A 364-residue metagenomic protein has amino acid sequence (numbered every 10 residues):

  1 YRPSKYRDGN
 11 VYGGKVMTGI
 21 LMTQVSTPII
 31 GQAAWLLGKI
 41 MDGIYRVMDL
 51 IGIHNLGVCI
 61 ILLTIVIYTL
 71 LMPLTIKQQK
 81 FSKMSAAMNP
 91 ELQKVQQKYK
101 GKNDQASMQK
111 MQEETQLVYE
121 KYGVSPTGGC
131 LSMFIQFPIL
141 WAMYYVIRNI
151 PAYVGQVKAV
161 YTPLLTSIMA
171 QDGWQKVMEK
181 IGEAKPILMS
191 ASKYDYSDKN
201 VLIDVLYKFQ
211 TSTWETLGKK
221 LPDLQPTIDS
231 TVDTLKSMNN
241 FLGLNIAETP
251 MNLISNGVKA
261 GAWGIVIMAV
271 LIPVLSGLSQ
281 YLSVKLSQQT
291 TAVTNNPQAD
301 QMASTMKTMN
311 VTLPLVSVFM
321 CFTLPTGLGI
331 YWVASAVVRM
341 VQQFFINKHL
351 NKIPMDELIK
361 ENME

Functional and structural regions predicted by a protein language model:
R2: Cysteine-centered metal-binding/redox modules
K5-E364: Helix-loop-helix
